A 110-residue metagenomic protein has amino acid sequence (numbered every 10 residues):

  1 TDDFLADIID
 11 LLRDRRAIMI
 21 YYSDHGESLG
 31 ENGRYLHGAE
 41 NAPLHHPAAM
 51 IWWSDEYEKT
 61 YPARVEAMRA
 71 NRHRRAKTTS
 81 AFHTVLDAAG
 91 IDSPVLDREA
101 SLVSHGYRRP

Functional and structural regions predicted by a protein language model:
T1-P110: Catalytic domains that recognize anionic headgroups
